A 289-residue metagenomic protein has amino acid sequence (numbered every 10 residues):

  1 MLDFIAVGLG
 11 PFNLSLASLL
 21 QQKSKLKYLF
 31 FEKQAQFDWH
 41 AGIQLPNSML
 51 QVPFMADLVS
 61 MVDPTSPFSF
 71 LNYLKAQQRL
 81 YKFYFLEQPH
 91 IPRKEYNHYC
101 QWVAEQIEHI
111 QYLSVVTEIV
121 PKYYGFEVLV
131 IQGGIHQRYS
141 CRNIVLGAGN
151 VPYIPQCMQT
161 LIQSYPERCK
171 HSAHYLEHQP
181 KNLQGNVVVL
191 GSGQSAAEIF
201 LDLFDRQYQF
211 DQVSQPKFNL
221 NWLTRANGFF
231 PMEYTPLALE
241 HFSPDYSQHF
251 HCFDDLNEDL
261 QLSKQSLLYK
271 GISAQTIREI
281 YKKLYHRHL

Functional and structural regions predicted by a protein language model:
L2-L29, V187-Q207: N-terminal Rossmann-like FAD-binding beta1-loop-alpha1 element of flavoenzymes
F12, Q36, V151, S195 (+1 more regions): Conserved Rossmann-like nucleotide-cofactor binding loop
S24-Y28, E87, Q215-F218: A generic structural motif
F31-N97, L223-S273: Glycine-rich active-site loop/strand segments that organize a redox cofactor
P92, A148-P216, L220: Glycine-rich dinucleotide-binding loop and its adjacent helix/turn
R93-Q111, V151, Q275-L289: Helical element adjacent to the flavin cofactor pocket in flavoenzyme catalytic cores
Y112-F126: A conserved short coil-to-beta-strand element within the FAD-binding core of flavoproteins
G134-N143, L183: Core beta-strand elements of the Rossmann-like FAD/NAD(P) dinucleotide-binding domain in flavoenzyme oxidoreductases
